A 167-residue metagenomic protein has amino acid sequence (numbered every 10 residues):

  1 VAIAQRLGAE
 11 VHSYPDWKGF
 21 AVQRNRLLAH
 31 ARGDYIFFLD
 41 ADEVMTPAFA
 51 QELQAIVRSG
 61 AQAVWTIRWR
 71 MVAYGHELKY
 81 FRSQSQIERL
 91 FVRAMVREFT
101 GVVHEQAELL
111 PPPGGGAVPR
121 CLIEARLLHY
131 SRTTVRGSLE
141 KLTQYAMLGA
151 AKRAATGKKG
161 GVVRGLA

Functional and structural regions predicted by a protein language model:
A2-H30: Conserved donor nucleotide-binding strand/loop of the catalytic core
A21-L28, Y35, T46-A167: Catalytic-site signature of metal-activated, phosphate-bearing donor transferases, centered on the GT-A/GT-A-like
E43: Aromatic, loop-rich ligand-recognition surfaces of beta-strand-rich domains
